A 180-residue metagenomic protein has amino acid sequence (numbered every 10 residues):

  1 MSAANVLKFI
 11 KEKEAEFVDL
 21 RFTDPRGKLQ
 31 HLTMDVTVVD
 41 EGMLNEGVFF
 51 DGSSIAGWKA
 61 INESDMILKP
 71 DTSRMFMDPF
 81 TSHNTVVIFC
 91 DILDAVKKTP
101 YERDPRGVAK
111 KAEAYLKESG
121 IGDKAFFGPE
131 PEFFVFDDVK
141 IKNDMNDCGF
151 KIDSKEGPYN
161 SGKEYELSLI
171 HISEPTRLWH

Functional and structural regions predicted by a protein language model:
M1-F17: Short, Gly/Pro- and small/polar-rich lid/capping loops
D24: Short, acidic, Ser/Thr-enriched surface-loop or helix-capping motifs
V39-S119: Glycine-rich, N-terminal phosphate-binding loop and its surrounding beta-alpha-beta segment
S119-G128: Flexible, glycine/charged-enriched surface loops at secondary-structure junctions
P131-N143: Short, conserved secondary-structure transition motifs
M145-K163: Surface-exposed loop and adjacent secondary-structure segments within mature catalytic domains
H171-H180: Single conserved hydrophobic/aromatic residue that forms the stacking wall/gate of nucleotide- or nucleobase-binding
